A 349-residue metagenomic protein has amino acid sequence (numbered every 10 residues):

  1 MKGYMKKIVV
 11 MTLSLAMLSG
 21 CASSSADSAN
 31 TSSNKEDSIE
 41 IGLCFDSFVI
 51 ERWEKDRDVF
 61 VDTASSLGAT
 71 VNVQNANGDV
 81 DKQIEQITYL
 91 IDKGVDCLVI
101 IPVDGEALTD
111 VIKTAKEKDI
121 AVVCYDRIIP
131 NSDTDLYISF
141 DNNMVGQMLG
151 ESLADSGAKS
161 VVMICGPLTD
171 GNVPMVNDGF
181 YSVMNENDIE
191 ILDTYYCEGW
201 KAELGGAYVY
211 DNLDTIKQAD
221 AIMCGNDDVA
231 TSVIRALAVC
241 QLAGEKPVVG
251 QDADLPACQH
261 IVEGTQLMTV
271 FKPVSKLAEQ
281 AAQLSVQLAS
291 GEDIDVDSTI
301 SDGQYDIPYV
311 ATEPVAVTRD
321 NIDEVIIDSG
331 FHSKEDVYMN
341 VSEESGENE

Functional and structural regions predicted by a protein language model:
K2-K7, M17, C21-E349: A residue-level marker of the well-folded mature domains of exported/periplasmic proteins
